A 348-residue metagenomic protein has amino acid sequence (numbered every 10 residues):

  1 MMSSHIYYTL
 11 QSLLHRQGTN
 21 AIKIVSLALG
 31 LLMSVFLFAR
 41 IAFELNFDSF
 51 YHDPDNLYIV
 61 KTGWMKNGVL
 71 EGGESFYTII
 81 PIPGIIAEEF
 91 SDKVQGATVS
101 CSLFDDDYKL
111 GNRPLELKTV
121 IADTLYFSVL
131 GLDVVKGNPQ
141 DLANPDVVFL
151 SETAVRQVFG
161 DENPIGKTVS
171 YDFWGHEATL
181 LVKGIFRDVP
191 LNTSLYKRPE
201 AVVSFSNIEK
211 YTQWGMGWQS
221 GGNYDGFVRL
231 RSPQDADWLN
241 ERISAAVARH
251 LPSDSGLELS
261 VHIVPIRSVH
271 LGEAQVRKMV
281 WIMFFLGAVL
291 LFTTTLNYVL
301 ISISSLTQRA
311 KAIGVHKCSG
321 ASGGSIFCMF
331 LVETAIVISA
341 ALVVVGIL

Functional and structural regions predicted by a protein language model:
S4-G18, I22, L296-V337: Intracellular coupling helices
Y8, H15-L45: Short, strongly hydrophobic transmembrane alpha-helices
I24-A28, A288-L291, L331, A335 (+2 more regions): Residue-level signature of the transmembrane alpha-helical core of multi-pass small-molecule transporters
S34-I165, S170-L181, E241, A248-P252: Structured, solvent-exposed hinge/loop segments at the ends of secondary-structure elements
F36, A248-R249, T334-L348: Small-residue-rich transmembrane alpha-helices
L57, G221-D225, A310: Short, solvent-exposed beta-strand edge segments and adjacent coil->beta transition regions
A122-K136, V148-Q275: Mid-to-C-terminal secondary-structure elements that act as membrane-proximal/extracytoplasmic interface segments
E273-L290: N-terminal membrane-entry
